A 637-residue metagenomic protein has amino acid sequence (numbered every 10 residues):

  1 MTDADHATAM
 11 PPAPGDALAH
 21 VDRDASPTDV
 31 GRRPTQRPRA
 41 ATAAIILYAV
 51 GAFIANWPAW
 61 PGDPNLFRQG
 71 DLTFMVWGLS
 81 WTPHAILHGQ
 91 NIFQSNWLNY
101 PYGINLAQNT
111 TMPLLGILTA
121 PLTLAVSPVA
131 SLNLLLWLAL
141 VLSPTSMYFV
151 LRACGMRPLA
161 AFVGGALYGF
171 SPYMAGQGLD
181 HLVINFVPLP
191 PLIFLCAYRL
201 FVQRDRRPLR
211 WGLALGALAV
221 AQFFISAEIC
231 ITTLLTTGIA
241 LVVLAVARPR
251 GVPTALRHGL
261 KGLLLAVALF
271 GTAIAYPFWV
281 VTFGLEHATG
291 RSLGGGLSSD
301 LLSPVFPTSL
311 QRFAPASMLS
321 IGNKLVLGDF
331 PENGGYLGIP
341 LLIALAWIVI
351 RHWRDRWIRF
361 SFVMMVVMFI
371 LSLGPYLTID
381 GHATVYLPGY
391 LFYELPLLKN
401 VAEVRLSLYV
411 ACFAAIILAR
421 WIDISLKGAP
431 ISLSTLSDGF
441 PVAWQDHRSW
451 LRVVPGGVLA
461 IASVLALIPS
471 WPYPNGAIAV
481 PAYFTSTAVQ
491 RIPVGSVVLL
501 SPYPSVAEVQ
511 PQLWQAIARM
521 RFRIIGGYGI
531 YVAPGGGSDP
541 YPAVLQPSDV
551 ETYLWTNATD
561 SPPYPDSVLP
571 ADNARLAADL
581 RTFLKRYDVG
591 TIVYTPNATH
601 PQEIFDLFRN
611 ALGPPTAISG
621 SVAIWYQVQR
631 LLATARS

Functional and structural regions predicted by a protein language model:
M1-W57, K261-V267, D355-M364, Q445 (+1 more regions): Start-transfer (signal-anchor) and selected internal transmembrane alpha helices of multi-pass inner/ER membrane
R39, G290, L459-S637: Extracytoplasmic
Y48-A52, L135-C154, P158-V246, G262-F278 (+1 more regions): Membrane-embedded helix bundles of polyisoprenyl
V50-S143, P172-P191, S298, L302-L325 (+2 more regions): Membrane-interface coil-to-helix junctions
Q69-A85, G259, V267, T272-V349 (+2 more regions): Periplasmic/ER-lumenal interhelical loops and adjacent helix-loop junctions in multi-pass membrane proteins
Q177-I184, D300, N323-N333, V367-F413 (+2 more regions): Membrane-helix boundary/interfacial segments in multi-pass membrane proteins
V242, L263-A268, I416, R420-P469: Signature aromatic-anchored transmembrane alpha helix within multi-pass, membrane-resident enzymes that catalyze glycan
R248-L263, L345-Y386, S432, G439 (+1 more regions): Membrane-interface helix-loop-helix junctions at transmembrane boundaries of multi-pass membrane enzymes, predominantly
